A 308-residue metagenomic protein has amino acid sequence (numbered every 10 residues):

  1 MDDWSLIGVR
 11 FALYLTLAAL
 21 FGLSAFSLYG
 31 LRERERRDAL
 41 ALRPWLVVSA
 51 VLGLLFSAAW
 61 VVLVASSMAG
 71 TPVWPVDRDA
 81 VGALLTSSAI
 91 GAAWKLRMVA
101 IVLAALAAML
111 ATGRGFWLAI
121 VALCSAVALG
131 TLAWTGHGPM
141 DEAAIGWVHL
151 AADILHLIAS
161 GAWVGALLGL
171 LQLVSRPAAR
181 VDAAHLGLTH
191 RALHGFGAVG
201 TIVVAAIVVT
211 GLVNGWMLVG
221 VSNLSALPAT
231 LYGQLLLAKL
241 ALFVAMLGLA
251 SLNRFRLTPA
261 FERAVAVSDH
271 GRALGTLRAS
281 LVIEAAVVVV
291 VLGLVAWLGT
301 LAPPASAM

Functional and structural regions predicted by a protein language model:
M1-M308: Polytopic transmembrane helical bundles with strong interfacial aromatic enrichment
